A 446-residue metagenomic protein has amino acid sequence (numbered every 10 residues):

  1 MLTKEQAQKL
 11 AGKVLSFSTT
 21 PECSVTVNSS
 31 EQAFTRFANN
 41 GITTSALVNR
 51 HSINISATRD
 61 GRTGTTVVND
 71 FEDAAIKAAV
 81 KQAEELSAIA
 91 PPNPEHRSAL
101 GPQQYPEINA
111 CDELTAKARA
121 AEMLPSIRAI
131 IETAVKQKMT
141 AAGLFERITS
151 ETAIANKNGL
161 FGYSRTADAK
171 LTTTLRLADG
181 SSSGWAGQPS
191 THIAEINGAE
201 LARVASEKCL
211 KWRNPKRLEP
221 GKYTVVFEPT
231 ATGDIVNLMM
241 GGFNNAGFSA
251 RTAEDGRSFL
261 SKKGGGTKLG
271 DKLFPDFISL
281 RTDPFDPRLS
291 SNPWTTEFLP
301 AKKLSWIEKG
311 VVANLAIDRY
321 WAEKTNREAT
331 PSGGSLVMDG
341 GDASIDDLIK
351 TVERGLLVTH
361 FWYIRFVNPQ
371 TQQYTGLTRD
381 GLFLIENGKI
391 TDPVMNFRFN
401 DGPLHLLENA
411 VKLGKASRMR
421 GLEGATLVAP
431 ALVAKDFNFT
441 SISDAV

Functional and structural regions predicted by a protein language model:
L2, A7-V14, S18-F34, A74-Y163 (+1 more regions): Acidic low-complexity segments
K13-L15, I42-A46, A118-A121, A129-V135 (+10 more regions): A generic local secondary-structure boundary/capping motif
T20-I53, A142-G162, T296, R354-T378: Structured beta-strand/loop patches that form or line metal/cofactor-binding pockets in enzymes
A33-A88: N-terminal alpha-helical targeting/anchoring segments
F34-N39, T149-T166, S182-Q188, I235-G241 (+6 more regions): Short acidic, glycine/serine/threonine-rich loops at helix termini
A46-R59, G162-Q188, W306-E308, D380-N387: Short beta-strand elements
Y105, S258-V446: Dual-mode signal for accessory low-complexity, basic/Gly-rich regions
A121-V204, E228, A246-R281: Extended amphipathic alpha-helical scaffolds
